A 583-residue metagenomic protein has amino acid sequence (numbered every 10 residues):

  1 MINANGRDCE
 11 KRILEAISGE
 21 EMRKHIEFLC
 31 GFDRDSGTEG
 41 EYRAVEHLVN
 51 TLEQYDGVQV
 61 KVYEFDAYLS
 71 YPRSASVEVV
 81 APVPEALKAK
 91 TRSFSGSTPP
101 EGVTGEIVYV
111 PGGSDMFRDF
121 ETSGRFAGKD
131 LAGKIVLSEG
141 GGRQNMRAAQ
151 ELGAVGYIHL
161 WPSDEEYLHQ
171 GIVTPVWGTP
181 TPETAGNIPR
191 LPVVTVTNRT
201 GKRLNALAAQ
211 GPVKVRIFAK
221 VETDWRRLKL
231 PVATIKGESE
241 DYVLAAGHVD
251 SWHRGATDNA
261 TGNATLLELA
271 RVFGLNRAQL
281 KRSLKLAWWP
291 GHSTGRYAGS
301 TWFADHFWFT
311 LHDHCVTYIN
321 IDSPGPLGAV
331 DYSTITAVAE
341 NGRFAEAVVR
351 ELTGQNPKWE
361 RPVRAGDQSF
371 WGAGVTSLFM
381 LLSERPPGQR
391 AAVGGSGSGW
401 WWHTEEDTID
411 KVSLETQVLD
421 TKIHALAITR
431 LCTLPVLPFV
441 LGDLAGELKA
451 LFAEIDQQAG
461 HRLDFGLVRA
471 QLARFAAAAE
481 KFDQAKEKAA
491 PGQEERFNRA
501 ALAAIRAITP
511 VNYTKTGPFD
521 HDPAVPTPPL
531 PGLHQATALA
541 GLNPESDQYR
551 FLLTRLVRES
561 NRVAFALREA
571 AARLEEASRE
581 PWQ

Functional and structural regions predicted by a protein language model:
I2-D8, R12-E15, G19, K24-A132: Noncatalytic luminal/extracellular "stalk/propeptide" segments of secretory-pathway proteins
N5-D8, A89-E121, T179-T257, L267-S283 (+1 more regions): Soluble metallo-hydrolase cores and metallopeptidase-like ectodomains found primarily in the secretory/periplasmic
D8-A16, C30-E39, F94, T98 (+8 more regions): Second-shell loop/turn segments in exported
A89-G186, R190-P192, T353-N356: Extracellular/luminal Protease-associated
G142, S163-D164, V221-T223, V249-W252 (+4 more regions): Acidic, glycine-rich active-site loops and adjacent beta-strand->loop/helix elements that engage anionic groups
R226, P324-G446, A501-G532: Active-site-adjacent substrate-binding region of metalloamidase/peptidase-like peptide-processing proteins
S251-E340, D367, G442: Acidic/histidine-rich catalytic neighborhood of metal-dependent amide-processing enzymes
V418, K422-Q583: C-terminal non-catalytic alpha-helical accessory regions
